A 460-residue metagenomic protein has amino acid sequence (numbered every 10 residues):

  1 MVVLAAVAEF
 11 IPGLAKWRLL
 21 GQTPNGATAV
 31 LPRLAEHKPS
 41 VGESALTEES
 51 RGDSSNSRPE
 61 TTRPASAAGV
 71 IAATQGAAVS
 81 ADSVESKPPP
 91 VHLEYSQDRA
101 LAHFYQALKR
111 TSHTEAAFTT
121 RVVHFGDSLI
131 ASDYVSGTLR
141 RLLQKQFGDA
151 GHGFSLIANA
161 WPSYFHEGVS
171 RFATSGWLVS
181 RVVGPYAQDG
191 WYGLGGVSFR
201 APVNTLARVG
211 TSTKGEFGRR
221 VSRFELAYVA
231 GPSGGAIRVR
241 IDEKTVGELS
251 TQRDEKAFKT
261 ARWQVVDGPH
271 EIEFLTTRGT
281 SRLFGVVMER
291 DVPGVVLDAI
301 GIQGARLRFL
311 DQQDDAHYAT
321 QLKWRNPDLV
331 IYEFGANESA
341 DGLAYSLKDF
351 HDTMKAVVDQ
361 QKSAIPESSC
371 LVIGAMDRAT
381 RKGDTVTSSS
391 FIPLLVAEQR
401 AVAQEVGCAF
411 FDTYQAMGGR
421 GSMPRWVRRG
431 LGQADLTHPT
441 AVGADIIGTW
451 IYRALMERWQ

Functional and structural regions predicted by a protein language model:
M1-P12: Hydrophobic membrane-insertion alpha-helices, especially the h-region of bacterial N-terminal signal peptides
F10-S80: Juxtamembrane proline-rich low-complexity "stalk" or linker regions positioned immediately after a signal peptide
W17, D315, D377-Q460: Catalytic His-Asp segment of secreted/periplasmic serine-dependent ester chemistry enzymes
S96-R110, L310-W324, D352-Q360, L394-V396: Alpha-helical scaffolding within the catalytic cores of extracellular/periplasmic polymer-degrading hydrolases
F125-S128, I157, A299-Q303, Y332-N337 (+3 more regions): Active-site-proximal beta-strand/loop segments in catalytic clefts of secreted hydrolases
I130-D352, H438: Conserved SGNH/GDSL esterase-like catalytic core that processes O-acyl groups on lipids and polysaccharides
N326-S339, K348-K355, Q360-S363, L371-F410: Conserved N-terminal glycine/acidic-rich loop preference
